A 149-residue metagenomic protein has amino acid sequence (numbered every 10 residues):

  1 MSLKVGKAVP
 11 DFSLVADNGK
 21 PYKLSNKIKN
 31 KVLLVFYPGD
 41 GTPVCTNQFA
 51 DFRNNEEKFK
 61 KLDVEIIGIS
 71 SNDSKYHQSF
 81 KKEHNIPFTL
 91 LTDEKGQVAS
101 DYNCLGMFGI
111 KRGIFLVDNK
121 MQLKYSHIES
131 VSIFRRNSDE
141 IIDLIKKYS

Functional and structural regions predicted by a protein language model:
M1-S149: Chalcogenol-based redox active-site neighborhoods
